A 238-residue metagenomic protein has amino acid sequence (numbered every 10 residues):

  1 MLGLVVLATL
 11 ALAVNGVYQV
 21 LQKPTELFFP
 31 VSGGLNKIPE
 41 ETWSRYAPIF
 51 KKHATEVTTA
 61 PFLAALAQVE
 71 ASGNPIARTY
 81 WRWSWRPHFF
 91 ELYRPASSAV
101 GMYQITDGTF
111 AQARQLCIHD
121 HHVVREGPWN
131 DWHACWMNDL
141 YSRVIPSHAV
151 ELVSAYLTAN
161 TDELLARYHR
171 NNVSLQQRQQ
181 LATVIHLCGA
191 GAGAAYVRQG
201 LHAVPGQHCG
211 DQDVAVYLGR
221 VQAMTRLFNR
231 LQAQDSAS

Functional and structural regions predicted by a protein language model:
M1-V17: Hydrophobic membrane-insertion alpha-helices, especially the h-region of bacterial N-terminal signal peptides
G16-Q232: Catalytic glycan-binding domains that act on GlcNAc-containing polysaccharides
A233-S238: Extracytoplasmic/luminal low-complexity segments enriched in Pro/Gly and acidic/polar residues that act as flexible
